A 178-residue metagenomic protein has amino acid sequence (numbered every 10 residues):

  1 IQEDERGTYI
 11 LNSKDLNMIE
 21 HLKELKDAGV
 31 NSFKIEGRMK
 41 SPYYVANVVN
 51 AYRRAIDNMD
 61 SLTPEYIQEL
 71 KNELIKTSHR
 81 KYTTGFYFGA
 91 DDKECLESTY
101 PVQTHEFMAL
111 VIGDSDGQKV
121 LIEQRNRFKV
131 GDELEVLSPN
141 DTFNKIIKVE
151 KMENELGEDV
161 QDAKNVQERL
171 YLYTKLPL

Functional and structural regions predicted by a protein language model:
I1-L178: Surface-exposed amphipathic alpha-helical tracts and adjacent flexible/coil segments at the periphery of soluble enzymes
